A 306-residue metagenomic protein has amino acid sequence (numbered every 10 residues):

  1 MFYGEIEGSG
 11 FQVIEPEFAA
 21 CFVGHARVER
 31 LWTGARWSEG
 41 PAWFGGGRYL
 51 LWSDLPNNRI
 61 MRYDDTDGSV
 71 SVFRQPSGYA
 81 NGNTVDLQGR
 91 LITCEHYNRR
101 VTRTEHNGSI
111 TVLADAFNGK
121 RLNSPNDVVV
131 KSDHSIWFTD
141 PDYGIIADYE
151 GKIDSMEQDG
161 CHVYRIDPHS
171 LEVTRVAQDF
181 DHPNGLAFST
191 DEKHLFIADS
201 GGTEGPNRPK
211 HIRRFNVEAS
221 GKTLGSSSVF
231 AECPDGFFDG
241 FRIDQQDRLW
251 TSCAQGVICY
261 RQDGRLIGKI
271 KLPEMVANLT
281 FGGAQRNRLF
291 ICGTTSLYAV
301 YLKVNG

Functional and structural regions predicted by a protein language model:
M1-R27: Blade/loop signatures of beta-propeller domains
F2-Y3, F138-Q158, A198-R208: Short, conserved, GDST-rich strand-edge loop motifs in beta-rich repeat architectures
A20, G45-R74: Beta-propeller domains
H25-R27, T33-R48, P76-E95, R100 (+9 more regions): Beta-rich, blade/repeat-based domains predominating in secreted/periplasmic proteins but also intracellular
R27-V28, G68-S71, S109-T111, L171-R175 (+2 more regions): Predominantly a core beta-strand signature of beta-propeller blades across repeat-based propeller domains
R59-M61, R100-T102, H162-Y164, H211-R213 (+2 more regions): A short loop-to-beta-strand structural motif that recurs across blades of beta-propeller domains
S155-H169, K210-N216: Beta-propeller blade signature
R214-K222, L302-G306: Short loop/turn segments immediately following beta-strands, especially the blade-tip and inter-blade linker loops
